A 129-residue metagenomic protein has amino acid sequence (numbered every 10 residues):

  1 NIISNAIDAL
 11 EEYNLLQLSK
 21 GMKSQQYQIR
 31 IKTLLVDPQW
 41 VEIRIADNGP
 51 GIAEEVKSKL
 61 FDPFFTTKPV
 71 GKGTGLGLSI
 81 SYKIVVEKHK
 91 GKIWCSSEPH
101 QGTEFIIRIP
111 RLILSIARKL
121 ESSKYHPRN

Functional and structural regions predicted by a protein language model:
A6-V41: ATP-lid-like helix-loop hinge signature
P38, S58-D62: ATPase catalytic-site recognition across NTP-hydrolyzing enzymes
D47: Acidic ATP/Mg2+-coordinating residue in the GHKL
G51-K59, G73: Short helix N-cap motif at coil->helix boundaries in the Bergerat
G77, S81-Y82: Short alpha-helical Gxxx[C/S/T] motif in the catalytic ATP-binding
V85-V86: Detector for a conserved hydrophobic position within an alpha-helical segment of the HATPase_c
H89-S96: Glycine-rich ATP-binding loops of the HATPase_c
Q101-T103: Glycine-rich GHKL/ HATPase_c ATP-binding element in histidine kinases
